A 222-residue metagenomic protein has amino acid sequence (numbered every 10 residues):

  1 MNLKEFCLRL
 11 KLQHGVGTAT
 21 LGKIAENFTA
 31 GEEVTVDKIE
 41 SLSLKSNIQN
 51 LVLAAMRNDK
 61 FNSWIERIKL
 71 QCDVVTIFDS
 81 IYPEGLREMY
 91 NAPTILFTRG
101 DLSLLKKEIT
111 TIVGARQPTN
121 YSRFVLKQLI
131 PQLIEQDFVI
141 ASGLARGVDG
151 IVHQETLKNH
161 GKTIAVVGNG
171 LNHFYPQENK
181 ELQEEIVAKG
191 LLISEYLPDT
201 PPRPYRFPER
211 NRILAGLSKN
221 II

Functional and structural regions predicted by a protein language model:
M1, I77-I222: Glycine-biased, small-residue-rich flexible motifs in mid-sequence functional cores and linkers
M1-Q132: Short, positively charged patches
